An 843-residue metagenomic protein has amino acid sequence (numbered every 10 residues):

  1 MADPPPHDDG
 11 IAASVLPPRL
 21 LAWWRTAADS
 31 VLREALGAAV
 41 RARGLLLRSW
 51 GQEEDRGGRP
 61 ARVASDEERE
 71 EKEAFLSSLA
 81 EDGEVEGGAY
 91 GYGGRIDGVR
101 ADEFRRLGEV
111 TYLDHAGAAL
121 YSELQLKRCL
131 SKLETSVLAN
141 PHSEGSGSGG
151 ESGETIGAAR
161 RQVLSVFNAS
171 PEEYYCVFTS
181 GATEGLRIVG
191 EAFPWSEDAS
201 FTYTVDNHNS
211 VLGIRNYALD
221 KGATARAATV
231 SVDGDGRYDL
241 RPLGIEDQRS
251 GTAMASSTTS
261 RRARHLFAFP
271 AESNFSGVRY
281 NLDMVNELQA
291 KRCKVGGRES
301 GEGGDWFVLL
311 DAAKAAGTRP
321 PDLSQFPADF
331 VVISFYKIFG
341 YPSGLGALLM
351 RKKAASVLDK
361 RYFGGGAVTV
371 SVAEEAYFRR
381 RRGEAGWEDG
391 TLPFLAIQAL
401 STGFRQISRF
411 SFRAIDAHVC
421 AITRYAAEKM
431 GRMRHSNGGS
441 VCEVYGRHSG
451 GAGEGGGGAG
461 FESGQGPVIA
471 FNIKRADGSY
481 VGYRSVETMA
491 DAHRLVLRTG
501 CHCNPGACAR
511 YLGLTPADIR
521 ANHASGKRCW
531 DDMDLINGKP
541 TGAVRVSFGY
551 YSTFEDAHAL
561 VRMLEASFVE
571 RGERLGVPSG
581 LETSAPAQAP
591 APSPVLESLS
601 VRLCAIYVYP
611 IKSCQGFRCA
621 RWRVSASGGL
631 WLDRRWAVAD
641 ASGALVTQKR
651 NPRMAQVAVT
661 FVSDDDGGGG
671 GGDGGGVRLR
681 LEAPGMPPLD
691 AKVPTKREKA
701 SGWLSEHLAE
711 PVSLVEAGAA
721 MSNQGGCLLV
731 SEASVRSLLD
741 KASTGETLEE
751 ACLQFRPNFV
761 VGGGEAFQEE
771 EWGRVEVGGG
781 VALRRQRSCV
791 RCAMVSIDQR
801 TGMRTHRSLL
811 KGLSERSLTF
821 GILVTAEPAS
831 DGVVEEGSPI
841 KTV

Functional and structural regions predicted by a protein language model:
A2-A589: Pyridoxal 5′-phosphate
L581-V843: Metal-cofactor-dependent catalytic cores
